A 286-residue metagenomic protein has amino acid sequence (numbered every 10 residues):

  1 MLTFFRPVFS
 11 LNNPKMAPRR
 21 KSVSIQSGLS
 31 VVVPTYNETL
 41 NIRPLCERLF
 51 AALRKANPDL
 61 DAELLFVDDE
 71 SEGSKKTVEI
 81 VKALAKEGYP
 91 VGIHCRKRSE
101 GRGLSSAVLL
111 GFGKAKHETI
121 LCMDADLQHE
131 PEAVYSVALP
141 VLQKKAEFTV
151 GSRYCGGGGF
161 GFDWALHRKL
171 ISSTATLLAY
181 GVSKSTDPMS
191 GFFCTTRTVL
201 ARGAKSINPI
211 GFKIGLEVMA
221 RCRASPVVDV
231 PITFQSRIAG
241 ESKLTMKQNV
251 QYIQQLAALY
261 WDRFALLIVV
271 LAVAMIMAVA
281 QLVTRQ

Functional and structural regions predicted by a protein language model:
F4-F5, F9-G28, K205-Q286: Hydrophobic helical membrane-anchoring modules
G28-S30, E63: Cell-envelope/extracellular polymer assembly enzymes that use nucleotide-activated donors
E38-N41, G73, E130: Donor nucleotide-sugar binding loop of glycosyltransferases
E38-R54: Short, well-formed alpha-helical segments that are part of the catalytic scaffolds of diverse glycosyltransferases
P58-S71, H94-K97: Short beta-strand/loop segment that forms part of the nucleotide-sugar
D68-V78, L127: A conserved acidic beta->alpha catalytic loop
R96-K114, T119, P131-F212, R237-K247: Acceptor/aglycone-binding surface of glycosyltransferases and processive sugar-polymer synthases
